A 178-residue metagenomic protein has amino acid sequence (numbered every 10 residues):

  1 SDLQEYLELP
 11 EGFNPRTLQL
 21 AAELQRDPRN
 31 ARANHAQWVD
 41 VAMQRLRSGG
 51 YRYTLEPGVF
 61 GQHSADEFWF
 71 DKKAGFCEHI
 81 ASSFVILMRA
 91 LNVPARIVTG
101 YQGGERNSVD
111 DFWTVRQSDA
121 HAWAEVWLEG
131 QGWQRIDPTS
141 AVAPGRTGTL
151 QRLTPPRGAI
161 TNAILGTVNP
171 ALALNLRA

Functional and structural regions predicted by a protein language model:
S1-D71: Acidic low-complexity segments
Y6-P10, G50-R52, Q102-A178: Juxtamembrane membrane-insertion context
N14, N34, F76, A171 (+1 more regions): Intrinsic-disorder/low-complexity, polar/charged segments
A42, K73-Y101, A124: Cysteine-centered nucleophilic/redox motifs
G58, K73-G75, R106, A141: Short capping/connector residues at structural and topological boundaries
E67-F76, D111-V115: Short, contiguous acidic/charged loop-to-helix segments that flank catalytic cores in large enzymes
F68-D71, T99, A178: Solvent-exposed, low-complexity, intrinsically disordered, charge-rich segments adjacent to transmembrane helices
